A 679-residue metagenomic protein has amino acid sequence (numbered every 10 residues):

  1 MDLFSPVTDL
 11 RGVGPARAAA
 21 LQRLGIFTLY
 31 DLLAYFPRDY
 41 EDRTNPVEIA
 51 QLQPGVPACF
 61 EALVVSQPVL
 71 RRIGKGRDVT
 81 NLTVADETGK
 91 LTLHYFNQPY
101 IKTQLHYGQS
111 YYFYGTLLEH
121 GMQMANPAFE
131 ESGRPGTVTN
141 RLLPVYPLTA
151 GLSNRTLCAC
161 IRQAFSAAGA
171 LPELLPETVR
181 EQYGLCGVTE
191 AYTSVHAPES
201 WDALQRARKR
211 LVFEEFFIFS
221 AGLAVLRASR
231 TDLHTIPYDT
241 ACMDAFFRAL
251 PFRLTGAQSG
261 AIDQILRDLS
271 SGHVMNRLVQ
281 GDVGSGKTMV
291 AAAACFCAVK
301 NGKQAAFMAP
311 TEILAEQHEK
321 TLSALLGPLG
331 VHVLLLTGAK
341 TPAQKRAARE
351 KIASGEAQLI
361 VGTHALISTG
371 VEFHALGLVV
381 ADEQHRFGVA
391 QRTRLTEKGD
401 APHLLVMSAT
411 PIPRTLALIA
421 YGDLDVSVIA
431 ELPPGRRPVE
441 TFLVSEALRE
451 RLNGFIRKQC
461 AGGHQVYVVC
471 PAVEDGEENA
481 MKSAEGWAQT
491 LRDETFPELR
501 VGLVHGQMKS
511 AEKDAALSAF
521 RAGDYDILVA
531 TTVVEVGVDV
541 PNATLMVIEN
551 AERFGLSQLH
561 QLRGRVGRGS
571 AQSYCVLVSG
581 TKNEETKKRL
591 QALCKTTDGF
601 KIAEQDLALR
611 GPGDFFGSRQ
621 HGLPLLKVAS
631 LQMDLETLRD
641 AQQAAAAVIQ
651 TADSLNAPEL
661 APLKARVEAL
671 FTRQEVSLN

Functional and structural regions predicted by a protein language model:
M1-L10, I218-F219, S229: Long, highly charged, low-complexity intrinsically disordered interaction regions that mediate electrostatic DNA/RNA
Y35-V65: OB-fold nucleic-acid-binding modules
L63, T116-L117, G222, A551 (+1 more regions): Short, surface-exposed secondary-structure boundary micro-motifs
L70-A249, S618: Upstream accessory/linker segments immediately N-terminal to the RecA-like ATPase cores of bacterial MutS and a subset
H234, V274-Q591, K601, T651-L655 (+1 more regions): Inter-lobe coupling/hinge segments of SF2-like helicase ATPases
F252-M275, M289: N-terminal pre-P-loop "Q-motif" helix
S570, Y574, K582-N679: C-terminal accessory region of SF2 helicases/translocases
